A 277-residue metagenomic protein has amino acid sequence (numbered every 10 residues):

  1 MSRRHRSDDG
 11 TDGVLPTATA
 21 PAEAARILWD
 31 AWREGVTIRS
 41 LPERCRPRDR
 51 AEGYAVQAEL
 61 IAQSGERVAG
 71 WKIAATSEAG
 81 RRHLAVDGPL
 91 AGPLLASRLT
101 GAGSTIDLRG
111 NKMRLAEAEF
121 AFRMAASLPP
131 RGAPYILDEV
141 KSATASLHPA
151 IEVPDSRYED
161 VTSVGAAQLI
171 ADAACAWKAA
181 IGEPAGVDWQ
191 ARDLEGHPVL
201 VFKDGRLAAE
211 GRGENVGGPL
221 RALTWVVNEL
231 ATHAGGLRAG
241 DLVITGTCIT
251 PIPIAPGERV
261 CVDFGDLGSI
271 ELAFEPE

Functional and structural regions predicted by a protein language model:
R4-L15: Intrinsically disordered, low-complexity terminal tails and inter-domain linkers enriched for S/T/G/P/D/E
G13-G217, A255, R259, L267-E277: Catalytic-core "active-site belt" of small-molecule-metabolizing enzymes, emphasizing His/Asp/Glu-rich regions
A222-P251: A conserved acidic, glycine/proline-rich C-terminal tail/linker
H233, R238-D241, E258-V260, G268-I270: A short pocket-lining beta-strand/turn micro-motif at the edge of beta-sheets
